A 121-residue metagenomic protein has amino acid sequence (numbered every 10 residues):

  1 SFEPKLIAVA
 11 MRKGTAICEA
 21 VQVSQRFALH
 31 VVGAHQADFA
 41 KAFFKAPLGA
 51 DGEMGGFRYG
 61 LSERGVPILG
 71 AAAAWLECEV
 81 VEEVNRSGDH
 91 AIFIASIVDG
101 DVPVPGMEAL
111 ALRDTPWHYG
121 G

Functional and structural regions predicted by a protein language model:
S1-G121: Basic, polyanion-binding surface patches
